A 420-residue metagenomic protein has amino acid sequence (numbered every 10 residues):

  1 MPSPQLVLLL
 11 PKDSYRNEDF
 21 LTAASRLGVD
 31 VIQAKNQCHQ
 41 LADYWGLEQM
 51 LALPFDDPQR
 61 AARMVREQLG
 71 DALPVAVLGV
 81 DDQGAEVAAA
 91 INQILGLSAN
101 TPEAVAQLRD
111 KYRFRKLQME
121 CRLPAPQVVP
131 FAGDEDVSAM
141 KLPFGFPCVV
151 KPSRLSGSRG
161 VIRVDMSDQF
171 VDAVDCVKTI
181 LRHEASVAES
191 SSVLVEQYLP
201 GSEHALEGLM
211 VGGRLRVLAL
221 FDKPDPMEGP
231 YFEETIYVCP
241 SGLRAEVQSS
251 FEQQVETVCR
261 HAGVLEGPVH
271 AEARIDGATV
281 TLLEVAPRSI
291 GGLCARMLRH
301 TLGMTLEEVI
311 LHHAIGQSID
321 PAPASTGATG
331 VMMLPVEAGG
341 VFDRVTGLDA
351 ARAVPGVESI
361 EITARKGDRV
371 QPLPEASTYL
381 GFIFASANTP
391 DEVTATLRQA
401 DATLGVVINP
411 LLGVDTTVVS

Functional and structural regions predicted by a protein language model:
M1-A104, E135, T363-T378, S386-V419: ATP-binding N-terminal substructure of ATP-dependent carboxylate-amine bond-forming enzymes
P2, S249-A271, D276, A286-D343: Active-site "cap" helix and flanking loop/linker of ATP-utilizing ligase/carboxylase catalytic domains
Q93-G160, T179, H183-E184: A conserved helix-loop-beta module that forms one wall/lid of the active-site cleft in ATP-utilizing catalytic domains
Q118, P143-V164, R182-G201, L206 (+3 more regions): ATP-grasp fold ATP-binding core
P124-Q127, P147-V150, V164-P200, Y231-Y237 (+1 more regions): Conserved ATP-binding module of the ATP-grasp superfamily
C176-K178, V345-L348, V393-A402: Short amphipathic alpha-helices in soluble, non-transmembrane regions that often serve as interface/regulatory elements
G208, T279-R288: A short beta-strand motif that forms the metal-chelation/ATP-contact edge of phosphoryl-transfer active sites
P335-K366: Glycine-rich active-site loop/lid that clamps phosphate-bearing ligands
